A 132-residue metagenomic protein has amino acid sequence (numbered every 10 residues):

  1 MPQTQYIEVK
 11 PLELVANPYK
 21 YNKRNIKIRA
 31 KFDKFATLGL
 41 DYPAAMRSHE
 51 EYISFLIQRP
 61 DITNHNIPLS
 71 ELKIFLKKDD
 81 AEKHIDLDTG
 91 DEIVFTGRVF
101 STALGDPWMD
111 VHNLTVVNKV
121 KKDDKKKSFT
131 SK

Functional and structural regions predicted by a protein language model:
M1-K132: OB-fold and OB-like single-stranded nucleic-acid-recognition modules and their adjacent interaction interfaces
